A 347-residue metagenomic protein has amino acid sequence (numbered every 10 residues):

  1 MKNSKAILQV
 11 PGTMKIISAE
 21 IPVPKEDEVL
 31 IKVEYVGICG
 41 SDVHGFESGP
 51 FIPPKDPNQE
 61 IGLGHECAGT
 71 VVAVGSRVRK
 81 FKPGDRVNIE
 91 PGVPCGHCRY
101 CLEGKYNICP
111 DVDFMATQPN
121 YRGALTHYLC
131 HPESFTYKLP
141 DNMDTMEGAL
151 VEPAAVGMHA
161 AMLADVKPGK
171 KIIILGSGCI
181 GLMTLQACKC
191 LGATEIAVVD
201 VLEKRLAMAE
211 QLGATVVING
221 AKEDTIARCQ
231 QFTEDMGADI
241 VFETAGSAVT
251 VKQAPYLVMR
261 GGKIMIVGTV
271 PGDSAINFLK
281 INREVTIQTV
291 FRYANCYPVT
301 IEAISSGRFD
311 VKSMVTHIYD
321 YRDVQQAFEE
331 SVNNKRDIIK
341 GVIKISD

Functional and structural regions predicted by a protein language model:
P22-V36, F51-R99, P140-N142: Glycine-rich beta-strand-centered segment in the early N-terminal region that forms part of a ligand/cofactor-binding
G37, G75, A245-G246, G268-T269 (+1 more regions): Short glycine-/small-residue-rich Rossmann-like dinucleotide-binding loops
H65, C95-L175: NAD(P)H dinucleotide-binding glycine-rich loop of Rossmann-like/cofactor-binding domains, especially the beta1-alpha1
R86, M143-E223, A227: Mid-domain Rossmann-like dinucleotide-binding core that forms the NAD(H)/NADP(H) cofactor-binding site
A164-V166, A207-T286, Q325, S346: Glycine-rich cofactor phosphate-binding loops and adjacent beta1-alpha1 units of small-molecule cofactor enzyme domains
I226-Q231, T269-H317, Q325-Q326, V332-D337: C-terminal substrate-binding/catalytic core of Rossmann-like NAD(P)-dependent dehydrogenases/reductases
Y319-V324, G341-D347: A short, charged, Gly/Pro-tolerant segment at domain boundaries
